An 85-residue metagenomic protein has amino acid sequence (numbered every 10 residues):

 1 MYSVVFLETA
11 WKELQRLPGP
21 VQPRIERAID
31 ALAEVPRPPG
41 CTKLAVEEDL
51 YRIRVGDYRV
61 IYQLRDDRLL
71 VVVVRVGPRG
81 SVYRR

Functional and structural regions predicted by a protein language model:
M1-V4, E8-P23, P38-T42, R54-Y58 (+1 more regions): Enriched for short, Lys/Arg-rich terminal
I29-I53: A short, surface-exposed loop/turn module that caps and links secondary-structure elements
